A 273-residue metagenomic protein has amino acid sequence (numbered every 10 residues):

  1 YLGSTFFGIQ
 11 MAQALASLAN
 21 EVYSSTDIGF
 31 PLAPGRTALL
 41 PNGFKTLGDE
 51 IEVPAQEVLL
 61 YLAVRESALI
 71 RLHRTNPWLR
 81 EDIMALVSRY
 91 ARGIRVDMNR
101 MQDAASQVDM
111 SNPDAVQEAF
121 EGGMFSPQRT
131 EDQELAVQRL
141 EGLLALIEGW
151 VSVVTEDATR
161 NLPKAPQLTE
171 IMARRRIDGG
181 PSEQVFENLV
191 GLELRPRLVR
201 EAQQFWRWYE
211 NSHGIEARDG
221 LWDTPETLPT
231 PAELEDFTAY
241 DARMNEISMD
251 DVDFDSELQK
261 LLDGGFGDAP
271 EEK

Functional and structural regions predicted by a protein language model:
Y1-S17, T238-M249, D253: A metal-dependent hydrolase signature that marks the N-terminal structural subdomain at the beginning of catalytic folds
G3-F6, F44-V64: Short pre-active-site segment immediately N-terminal to the catalytic Zn-binding motif
S4-T26, L72-F125, L135-P163: Post-HExxH zinc-binding segment in Zn-dependent metallohydrolases
Q13-G48: Active-site-adjacent "gating/activation" loops or surface patches in catalytic cores
P34-G43, A119-R129: Active-site-adjacent bridging/hinge elements
L39, V53-Q56, I70, W78: Secondary-structure-rich domain cores
E57-R74, W206: Active-site recognition of the HExxH zinc-binding catalytic motif
P127-K273: Pan-zinc metallopeptidase signature
